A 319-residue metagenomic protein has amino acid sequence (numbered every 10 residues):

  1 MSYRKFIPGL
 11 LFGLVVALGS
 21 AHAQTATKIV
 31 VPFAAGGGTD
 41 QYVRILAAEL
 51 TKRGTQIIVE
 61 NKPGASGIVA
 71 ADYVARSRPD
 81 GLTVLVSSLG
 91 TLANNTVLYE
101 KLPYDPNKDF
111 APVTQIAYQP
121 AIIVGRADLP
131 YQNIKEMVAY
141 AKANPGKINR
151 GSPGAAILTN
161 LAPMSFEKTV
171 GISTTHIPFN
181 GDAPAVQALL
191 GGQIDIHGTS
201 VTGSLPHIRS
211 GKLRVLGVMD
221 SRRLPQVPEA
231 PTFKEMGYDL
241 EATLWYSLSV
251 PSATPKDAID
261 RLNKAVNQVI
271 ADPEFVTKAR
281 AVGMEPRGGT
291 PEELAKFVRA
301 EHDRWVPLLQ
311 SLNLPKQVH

Functional and structural regions predicted by a protein language model:
M1-R4: N-terminal secretory signal peptides that target proteins for export/translocation
P8-G19: Bacterial N-terminal signal peptides
H22-K108, K147, K168-G198, H207 (+2 more regions): N-terminal (or domain-start) structured segment
Q24-A26, K168-I172, K256-H319: An extracytoplasmic/periplasmic, membrane-proximal ligand-sensing/linker region
Q41, I45, V69, Y73 (+13 more regions): Extracytoplasmic/secreted proteins, especially bacterial periplasmic and envelope-associated proteins
R76-L82, V97-P184, F233, W245-K278: Hinge/capping helix and adjacent helix->loop/strand transition within the periplasmic-binding protein
Y118, Q132, S204-A271, A300-D303 (+1 more regions): C-terminal lobe and pocket-closing loops of periplasmic/extracytoplasmic Venus-flytrap solute-binding proteins
